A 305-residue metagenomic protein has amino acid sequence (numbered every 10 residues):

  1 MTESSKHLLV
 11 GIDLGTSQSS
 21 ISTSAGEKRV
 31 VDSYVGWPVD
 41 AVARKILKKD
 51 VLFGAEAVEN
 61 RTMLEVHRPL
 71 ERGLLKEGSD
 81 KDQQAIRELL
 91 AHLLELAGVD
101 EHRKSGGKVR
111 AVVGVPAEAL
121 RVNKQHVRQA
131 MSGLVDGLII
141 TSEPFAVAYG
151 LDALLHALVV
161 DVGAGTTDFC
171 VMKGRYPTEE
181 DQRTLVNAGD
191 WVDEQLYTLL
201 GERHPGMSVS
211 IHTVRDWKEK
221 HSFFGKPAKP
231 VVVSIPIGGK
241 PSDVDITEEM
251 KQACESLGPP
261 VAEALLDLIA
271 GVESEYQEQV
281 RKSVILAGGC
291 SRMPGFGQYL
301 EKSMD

Functional and structural regions predicted by a protein language model:
M1-T16, S20-I46, G54-V162, M172-V284 (+1 more regions): Nucleotide/phosphate-binding catalytic cleft detector across ATP-hydrolyzing and phosphate-transferring enzymes
T166-D168: Flexible glycine-/small-residue-enriched beta->alpha junction loops that bind anionic phosphate/pyrophosphate groups
